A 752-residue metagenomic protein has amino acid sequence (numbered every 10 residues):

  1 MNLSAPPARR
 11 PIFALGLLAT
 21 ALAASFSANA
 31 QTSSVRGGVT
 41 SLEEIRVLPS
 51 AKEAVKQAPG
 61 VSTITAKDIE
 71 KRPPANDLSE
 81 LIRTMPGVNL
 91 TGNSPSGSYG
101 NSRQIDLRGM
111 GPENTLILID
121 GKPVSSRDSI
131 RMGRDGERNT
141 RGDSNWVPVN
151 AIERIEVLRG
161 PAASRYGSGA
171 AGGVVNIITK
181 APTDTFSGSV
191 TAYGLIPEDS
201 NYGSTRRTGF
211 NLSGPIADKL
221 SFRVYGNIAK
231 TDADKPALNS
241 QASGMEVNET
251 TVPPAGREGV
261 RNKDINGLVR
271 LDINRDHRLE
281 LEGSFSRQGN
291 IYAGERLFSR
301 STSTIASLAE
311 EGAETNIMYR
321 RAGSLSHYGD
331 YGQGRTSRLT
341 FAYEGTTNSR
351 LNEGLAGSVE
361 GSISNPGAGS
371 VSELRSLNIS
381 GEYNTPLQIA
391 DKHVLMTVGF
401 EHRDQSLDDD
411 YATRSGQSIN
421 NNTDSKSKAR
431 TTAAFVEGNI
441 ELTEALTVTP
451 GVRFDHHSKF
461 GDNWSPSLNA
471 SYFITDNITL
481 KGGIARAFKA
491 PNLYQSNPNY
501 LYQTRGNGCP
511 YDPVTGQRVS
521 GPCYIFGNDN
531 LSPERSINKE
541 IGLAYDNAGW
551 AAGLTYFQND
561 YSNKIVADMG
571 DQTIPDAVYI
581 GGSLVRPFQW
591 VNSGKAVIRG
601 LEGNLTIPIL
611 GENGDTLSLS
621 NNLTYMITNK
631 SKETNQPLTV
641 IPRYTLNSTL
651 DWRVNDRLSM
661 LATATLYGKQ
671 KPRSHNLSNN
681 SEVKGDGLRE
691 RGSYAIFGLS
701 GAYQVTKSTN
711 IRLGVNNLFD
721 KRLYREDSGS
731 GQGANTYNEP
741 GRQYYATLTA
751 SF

Functional and structural regions predicted by a protein language model:
Q31-K71, D120, D330: Short, acidic, small-residue-rich periplasmic hinge/interaction motif at the N-terminus of Gram-negative outer-membrane
S33, S79-R127: Extracytoplasmic beta-strand/coil segments of soluble accessory domains associated with Gram-negative outer-membrane
V35, T191, E441-T443, A552-Y561 (+2 more regions): Gram-negative outer-membrane beta-barrel transporters
L78-L81, R103-D106, L118-D120, G142-N145 (+3 more regions): N-terminal periplasmic accessory domains that precede and gate Gram-negative outer-membrane beta-barrel machines
P123-R159: Short acidic/polar hinge/loop motifs at secondary-structure boundaries that mediate gating or recognition
R127-I130, S562, A567, L666-S678 (+1 more regions): C-terminal beta-signal and adjacent terminal beta-strands/loops of Gram-negative outer-membrane beta-barrel proteins
N201-A293, Y319-S324, A390: Transmembrane beta-barrel wall of Gram-negative outer-membrane proteins
T304-H327, S427-A429, T479, G483-Y561 (+5 more regions): Outer-membrane beta-barrel signature, preferentially recognizing the C-terminal barrel domain of Gram-negative
